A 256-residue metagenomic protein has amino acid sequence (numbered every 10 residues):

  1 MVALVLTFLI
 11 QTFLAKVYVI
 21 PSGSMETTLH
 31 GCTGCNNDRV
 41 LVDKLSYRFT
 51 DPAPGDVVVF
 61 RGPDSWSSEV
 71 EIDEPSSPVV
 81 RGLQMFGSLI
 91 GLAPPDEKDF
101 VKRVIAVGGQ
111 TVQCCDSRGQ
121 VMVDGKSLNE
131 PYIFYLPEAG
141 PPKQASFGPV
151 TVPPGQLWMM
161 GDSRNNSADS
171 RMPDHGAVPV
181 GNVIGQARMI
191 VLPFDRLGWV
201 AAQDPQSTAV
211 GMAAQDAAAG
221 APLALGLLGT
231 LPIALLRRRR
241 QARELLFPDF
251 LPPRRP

Functional and structural regions predicted by a protein language model:
V2, L9, F13-V19, T28-P256: Soluble "head" domains of membrane/secretory-pathway proteins
